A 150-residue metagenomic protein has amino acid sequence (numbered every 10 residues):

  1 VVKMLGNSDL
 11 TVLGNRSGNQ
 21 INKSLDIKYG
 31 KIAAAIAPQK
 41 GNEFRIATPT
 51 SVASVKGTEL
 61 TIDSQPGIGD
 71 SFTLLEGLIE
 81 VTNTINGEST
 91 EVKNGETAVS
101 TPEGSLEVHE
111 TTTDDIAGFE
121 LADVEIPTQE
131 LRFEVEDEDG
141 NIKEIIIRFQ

Functional and structural regions predicted by a protein language model:
V1-A53, F72-V81: Short, small-residue-rich packing micro-motifs
V1-V2, G30, E59, G95 (+1 more regions): Proteins with a high burden of low-complexity, intrinsically disordered sequence enriched in S/T/G/P/A and R, requiring
G6-D9, P49, T58, K93-E96 (+1 more regions): Tight coil/turn sites that cap or link beta-strands
G18-I21, I62-Q150: C-terminal interaction modules
